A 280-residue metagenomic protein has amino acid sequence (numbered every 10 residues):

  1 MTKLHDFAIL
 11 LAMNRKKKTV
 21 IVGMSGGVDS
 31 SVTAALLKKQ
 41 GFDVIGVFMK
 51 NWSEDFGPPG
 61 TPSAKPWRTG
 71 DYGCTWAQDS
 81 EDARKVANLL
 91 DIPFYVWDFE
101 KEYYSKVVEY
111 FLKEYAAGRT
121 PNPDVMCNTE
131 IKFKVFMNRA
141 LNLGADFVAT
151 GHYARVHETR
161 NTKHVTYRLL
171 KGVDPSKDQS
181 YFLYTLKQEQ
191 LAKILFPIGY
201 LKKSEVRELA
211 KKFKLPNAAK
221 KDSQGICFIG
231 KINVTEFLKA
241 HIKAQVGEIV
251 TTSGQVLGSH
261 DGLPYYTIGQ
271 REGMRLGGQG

Functional and structural regions predicted by a protein language model:
T2, K16-K17, I21, S31 (+11 more regions): Generic hydrophobic-segment detector
A8-Y184, L195, E205: ATP-dependent adenylation/nucleotidyltransferase module used to activate substrates
S25, A149-R160, V165-G280: AMP-forming adenylation/ATP pyrophosphatase catalytic core
